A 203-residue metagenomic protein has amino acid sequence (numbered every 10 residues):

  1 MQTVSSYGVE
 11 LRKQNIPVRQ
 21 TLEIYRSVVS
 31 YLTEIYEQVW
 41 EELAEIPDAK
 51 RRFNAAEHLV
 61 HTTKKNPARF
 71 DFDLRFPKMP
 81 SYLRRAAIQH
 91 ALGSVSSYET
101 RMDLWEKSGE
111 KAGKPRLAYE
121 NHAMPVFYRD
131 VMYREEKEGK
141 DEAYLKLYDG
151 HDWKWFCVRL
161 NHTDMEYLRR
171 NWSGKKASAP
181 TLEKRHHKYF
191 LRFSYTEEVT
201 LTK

Functional and structural regions predicted by a protein language model:
M1-K203: Nucleic-acid substrate recognition interfaces
